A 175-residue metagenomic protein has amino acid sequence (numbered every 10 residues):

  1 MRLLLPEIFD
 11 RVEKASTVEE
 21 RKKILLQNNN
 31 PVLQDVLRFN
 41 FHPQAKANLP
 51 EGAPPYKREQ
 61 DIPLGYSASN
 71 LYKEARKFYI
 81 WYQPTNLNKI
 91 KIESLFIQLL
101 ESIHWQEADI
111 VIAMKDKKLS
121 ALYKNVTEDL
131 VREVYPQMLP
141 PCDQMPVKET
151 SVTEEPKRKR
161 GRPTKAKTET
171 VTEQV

Functional and structural regions predicted by a protein language model:
M1-V175: N-terminal nucleic-acid-engaging modules of covalent nucleotidyltransferase systems
